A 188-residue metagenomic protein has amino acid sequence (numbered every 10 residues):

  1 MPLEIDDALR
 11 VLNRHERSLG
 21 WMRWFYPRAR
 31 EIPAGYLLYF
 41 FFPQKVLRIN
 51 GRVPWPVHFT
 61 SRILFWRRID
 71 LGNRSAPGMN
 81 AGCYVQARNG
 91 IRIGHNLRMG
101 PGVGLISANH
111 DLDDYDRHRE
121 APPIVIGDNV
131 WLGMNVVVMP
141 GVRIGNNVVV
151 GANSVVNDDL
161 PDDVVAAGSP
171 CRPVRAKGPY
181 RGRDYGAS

Functional and structural regions predicted by a protein language model:
M1-S107, L112, D128, V174 (+1 more regions): Domain-scale signature associated with acetyltransferase and cell-envelope carbohydrate enzymes
P101, I106-A108, L112-I124, D128 (+1 more regions): Glycine-rich hexapeptide-repeat left-handed beta-helix
